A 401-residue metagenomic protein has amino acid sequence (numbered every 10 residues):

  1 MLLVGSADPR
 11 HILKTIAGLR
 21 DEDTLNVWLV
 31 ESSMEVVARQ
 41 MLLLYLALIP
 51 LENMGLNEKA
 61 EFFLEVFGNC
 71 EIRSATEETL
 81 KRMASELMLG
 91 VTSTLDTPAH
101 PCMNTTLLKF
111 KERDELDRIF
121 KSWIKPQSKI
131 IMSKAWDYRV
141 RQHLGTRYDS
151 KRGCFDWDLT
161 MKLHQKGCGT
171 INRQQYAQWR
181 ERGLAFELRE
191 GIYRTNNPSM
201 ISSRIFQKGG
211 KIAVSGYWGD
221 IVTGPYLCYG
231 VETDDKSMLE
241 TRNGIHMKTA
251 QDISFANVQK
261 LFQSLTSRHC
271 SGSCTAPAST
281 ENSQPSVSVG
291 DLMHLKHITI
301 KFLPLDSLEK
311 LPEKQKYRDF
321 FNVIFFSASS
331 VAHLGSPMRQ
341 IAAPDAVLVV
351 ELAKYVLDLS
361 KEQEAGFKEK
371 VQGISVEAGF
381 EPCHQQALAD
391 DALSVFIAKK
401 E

Functional and structural regions predicted by a protein language model:
M1-E401: Domain-level detector for long C-terminal conserved domains
